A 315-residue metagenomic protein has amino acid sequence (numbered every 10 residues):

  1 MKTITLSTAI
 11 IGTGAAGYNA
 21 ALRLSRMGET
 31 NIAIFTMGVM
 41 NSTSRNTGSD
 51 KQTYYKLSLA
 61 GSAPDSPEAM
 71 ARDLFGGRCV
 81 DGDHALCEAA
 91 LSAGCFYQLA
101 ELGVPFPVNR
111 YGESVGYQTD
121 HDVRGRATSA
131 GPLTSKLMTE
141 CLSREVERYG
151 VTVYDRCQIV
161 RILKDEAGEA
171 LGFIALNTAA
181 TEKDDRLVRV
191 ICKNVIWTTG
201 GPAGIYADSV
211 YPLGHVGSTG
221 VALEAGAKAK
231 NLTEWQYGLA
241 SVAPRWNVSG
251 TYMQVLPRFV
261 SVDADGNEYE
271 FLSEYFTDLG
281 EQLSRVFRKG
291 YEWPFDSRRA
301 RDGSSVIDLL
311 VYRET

Functional and structural regions predicted by a protein language model:
M1-T8, R26-M27, A130: Extreme N-terminal leader/targeting segments of oxidoreductases
K2-A16, A33: Beta1/beta-strand and adjacent pyrophosphate-binding region of the FAD-binding site in flavoprotein oxidoreductases
T3-L6, E182-N194: Core beta-strand elements of the Rossmann-like FAD/NAD(P) dinucleotide-binding domain in flavoenzyme oxidoreductases
S25-G48: Glycine-rich FAD pyrophosphate-binding loop
Q52-E88: Glycine-rich active-site loop/strand segments that organize a redox cofactor
C95-K183, T198, V242-R245, S249-Y252 (+1 more regions): Conserved redox-cofactor binding core of oxidoreductases
N194-N247: Glycine-rich loop(s) and the adjacent beta-strand/alpha-helix scaffold that form part
K228-T315: An anion/pyrophosphate-binding glycine-rich loop and adjacent beta-alpha core in soluble alpha-beta enzymes
